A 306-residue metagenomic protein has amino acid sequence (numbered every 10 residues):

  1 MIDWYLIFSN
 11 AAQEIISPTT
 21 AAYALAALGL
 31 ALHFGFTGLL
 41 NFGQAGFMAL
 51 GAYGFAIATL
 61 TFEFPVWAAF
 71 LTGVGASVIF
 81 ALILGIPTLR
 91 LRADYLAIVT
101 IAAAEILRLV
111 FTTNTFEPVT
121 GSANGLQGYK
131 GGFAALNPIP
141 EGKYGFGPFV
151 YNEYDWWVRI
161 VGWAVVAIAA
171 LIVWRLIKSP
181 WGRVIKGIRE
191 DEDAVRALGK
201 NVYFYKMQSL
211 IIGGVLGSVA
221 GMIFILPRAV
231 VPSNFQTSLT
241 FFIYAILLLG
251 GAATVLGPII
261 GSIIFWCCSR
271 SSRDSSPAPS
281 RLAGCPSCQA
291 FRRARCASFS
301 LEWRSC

Functional and structural regions predicted by a protein language model:
M1-C306: Transmembrane alpha-helices and adjacent helix-loop boundaries
